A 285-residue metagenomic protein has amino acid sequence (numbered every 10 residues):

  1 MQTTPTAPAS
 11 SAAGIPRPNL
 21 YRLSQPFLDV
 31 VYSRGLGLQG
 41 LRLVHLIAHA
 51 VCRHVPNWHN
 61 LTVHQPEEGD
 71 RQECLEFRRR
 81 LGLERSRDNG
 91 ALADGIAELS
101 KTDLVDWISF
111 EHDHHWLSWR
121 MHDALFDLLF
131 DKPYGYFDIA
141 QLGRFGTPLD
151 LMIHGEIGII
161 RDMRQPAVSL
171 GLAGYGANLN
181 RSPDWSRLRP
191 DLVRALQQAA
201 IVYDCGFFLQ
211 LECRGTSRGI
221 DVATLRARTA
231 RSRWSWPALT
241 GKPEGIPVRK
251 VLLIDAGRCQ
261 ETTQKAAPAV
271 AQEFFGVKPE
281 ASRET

Functional and structural regions predicted by a protein language model:
M1-T285: Electrostatic interaction modules used in gene-expression and signaling proteins
